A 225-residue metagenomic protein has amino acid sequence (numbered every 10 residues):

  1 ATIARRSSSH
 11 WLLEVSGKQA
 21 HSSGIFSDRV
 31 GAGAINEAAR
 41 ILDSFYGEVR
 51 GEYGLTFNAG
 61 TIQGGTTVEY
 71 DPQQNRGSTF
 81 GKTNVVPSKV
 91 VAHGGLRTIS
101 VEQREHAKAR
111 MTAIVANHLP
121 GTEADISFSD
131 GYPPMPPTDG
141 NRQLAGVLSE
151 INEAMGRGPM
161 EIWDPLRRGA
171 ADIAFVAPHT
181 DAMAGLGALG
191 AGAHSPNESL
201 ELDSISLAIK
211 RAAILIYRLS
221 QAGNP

Functional and structural regions predicted by a protein language model:
I3, H10-P225: Metal-dependent amide/peptide-bond hydrolase catalytic core, centered on the "pita-bread" metallohydrolase fold
